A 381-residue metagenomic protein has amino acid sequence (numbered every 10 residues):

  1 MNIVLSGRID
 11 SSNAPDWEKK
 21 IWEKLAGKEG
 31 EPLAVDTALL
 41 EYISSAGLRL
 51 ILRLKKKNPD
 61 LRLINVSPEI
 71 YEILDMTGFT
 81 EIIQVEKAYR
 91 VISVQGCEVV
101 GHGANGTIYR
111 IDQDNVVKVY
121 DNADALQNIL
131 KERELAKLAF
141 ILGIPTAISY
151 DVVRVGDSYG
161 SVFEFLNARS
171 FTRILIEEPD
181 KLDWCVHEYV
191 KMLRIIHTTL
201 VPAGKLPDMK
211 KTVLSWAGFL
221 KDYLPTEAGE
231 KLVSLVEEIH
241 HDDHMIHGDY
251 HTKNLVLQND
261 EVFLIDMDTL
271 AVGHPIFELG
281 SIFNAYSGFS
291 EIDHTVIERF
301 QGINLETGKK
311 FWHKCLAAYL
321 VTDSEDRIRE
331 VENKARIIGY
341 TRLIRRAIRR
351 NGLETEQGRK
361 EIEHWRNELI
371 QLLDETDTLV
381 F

Functional and structural regions predicted by a protein language model:
S11-I83: Amphipathic alpha-helical interaction surfaces in cytosolic regulatory modules
V91-V99: Conserved N-terminal boundary motif of the eukaryotic protein kinase catalytic domain
E98-G204, H240: ATP-binding pocket architecture of kinase catalytic cores
V100, T107-I111, V233-F277: Active-site acidic catalytic loop and adjacent metal/ATP-binding pocket of ATP-dependent phosphoryl transfer enzymes
T198-G248, T252-K253, Q258-N259: An alpha-helical support segment within catalytic cores of ATP-dependent transferases
L279-D323, I338-E354: Active-site activation/catalytic loop segments of kinase-like enzymes and analogous catalytic loops in related
S324-I338: All-alpha amphipathic helical-bundle segments outside canonical DNA-binding/catalytic cores that form hydrophobic
D326, T341-F381: ATP/Mg2+ or Mg2+-diphosphate-binding catalytic cores that bind nucleotide phosphates or diphosphates via glycine-rich
